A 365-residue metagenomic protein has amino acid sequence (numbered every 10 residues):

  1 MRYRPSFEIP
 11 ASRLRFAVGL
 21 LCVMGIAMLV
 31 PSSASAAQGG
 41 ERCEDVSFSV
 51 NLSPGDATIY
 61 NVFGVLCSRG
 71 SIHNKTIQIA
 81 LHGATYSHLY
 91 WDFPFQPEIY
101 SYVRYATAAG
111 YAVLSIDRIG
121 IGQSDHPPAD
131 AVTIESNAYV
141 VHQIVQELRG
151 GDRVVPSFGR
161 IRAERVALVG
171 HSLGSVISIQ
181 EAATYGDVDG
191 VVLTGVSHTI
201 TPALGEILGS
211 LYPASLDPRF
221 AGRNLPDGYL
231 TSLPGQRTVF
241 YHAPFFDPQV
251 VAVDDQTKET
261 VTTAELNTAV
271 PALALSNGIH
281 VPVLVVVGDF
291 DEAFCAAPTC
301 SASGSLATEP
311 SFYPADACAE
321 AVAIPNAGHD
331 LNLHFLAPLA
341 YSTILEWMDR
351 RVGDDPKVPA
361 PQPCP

Functional and structural regions predicted by a protein language model:
Q38-H73: N-terminal cap/lid segment of alpha/beta-hydrolase-fold proteins
S71-Y111: Short, surface-exposed "cap/lid" segments of acyl-processing enzymes
A131-R160: Alpha/beta-hydrolase active-site loop
P156-S172: Alpha/beta-hydrolase fold nucleophile elbow
H171-E259: Alpha/beta-hydrolase-fold enzymes
I279, V285-V287: Short beta-strand/loop motif that positions the catalytic acidic residue of the alpha/beta-hydrolase fold
D289-I324: Conserved loop-alpha-helix segment in the C-terminal half of the alpha/beta-hydrolase fold that carries the catalytic
A327-L336: Catalytic histidine-centered segment of alpha/beta-hydrolase-like enzymes
